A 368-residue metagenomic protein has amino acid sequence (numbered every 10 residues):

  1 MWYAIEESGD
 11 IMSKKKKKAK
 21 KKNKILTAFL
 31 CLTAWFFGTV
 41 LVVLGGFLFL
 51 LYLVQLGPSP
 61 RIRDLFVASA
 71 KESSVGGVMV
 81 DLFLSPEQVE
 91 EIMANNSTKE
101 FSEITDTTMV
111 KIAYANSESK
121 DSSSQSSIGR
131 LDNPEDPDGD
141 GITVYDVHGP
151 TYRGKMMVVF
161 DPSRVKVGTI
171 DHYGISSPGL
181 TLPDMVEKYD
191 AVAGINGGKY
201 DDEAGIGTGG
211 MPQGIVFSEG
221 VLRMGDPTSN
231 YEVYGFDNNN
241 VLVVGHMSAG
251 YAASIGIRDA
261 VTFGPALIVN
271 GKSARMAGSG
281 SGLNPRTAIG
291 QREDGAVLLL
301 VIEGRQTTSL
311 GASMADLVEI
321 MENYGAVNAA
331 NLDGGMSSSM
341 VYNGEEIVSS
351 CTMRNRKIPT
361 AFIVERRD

Functional and structural regions predicted by a protein language model:
Y3-G225: Zymogen propeptides
Y152-G154, K188-D190, S229-Y231, T262 (+2 more regions): Extracytoplasmic
G154-V158, V233, A266, A288 (+1 more regions): Conserved hydrophobic/aromatic beta-strand scaffold that supports enzyme active sites
F160-S163, G235-V241, V269-N270, Q291-G295 (+2 more regions): Short acidic-glycine loop/turn motifs at beta-strand connectors
I170-S177, S248-A252, I302-Q306: Short, solvent-exposed aromatic-acidic interface loops
A193-G197, V244, V269, N328-G334: General beta-strand structural signal in soluble alpha/beta enzymes
Y200-S279: Active-site-adjacent helix-turn-beta-strand microarchitecture at beta-sheet edges that either contains or buttresses
I206-P227, A277-V327, L332, S337-D368: Conserved, well-ordered active-site substructure
